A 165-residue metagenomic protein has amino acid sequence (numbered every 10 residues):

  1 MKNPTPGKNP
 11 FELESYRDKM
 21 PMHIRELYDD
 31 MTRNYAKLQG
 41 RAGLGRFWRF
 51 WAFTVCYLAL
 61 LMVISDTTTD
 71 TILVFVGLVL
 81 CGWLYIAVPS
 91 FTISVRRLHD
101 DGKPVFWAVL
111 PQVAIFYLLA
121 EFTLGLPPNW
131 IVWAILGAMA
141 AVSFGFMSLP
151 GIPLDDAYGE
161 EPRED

Functional and structural regions predicted by a protein language model:
K2-F53, S90-F106, F144-D165: Membrane-interface extramembranous regions at the lipid-water interface
G45-T92, P104-L149: Hydrophobic alpha-helical transmembrane segments in multi-pass membrane proteins
